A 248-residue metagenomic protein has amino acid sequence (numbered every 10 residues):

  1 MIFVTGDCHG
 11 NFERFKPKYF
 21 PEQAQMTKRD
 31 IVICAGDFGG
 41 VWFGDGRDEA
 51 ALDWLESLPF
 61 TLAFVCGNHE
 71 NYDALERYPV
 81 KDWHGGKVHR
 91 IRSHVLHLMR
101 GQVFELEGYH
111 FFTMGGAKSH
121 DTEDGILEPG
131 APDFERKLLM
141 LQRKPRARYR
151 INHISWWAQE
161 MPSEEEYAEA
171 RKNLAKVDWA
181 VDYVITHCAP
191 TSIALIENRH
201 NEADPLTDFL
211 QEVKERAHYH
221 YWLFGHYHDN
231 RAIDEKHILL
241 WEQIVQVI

Functional and structural regions predicted by a protein language model:
M1-F3, Q102-T113, Y183, D234-I238: Beta-strand-turn-beta hairpins that frame and shape the catalytic cleft of phosphate-ester-processing enzymes
M1-V4, C8-R14, D133-F134, A147: Acidic, histidine-bearing metal-coordination/catalytic regions of metal-dependent phosphoesterases
I2-V4, I33-C34, V184, L223: Residue-level marker for buried hydrophobic side chains located in beta-strands that build the well-ordered beta-sheet
T5, N11-L106, R199, A203-Q211 (+2 more regions): Core catalytic region of metal-dependent phosphoesterases/phosphodiesterases, especially metallo-beta-lactamase-like
C8-H9, F38-G39, N68-N71, A117-K118 (+2 more regions): Catalytic metal-binding/acid-base residues of hydrolase active sites
F43, D73, T122, A194-L195 (+1 more regions): Generic domain-boundary/flexible-linker signal
S93, E107-H200: Active-site-proximal loop/helix segment associated with metal-binding centers of metalloenzymes
A158-I248: Internal alpha/beta domain cores that form substrate/cofactor-binding pockets in large enzymes and binding proteins
